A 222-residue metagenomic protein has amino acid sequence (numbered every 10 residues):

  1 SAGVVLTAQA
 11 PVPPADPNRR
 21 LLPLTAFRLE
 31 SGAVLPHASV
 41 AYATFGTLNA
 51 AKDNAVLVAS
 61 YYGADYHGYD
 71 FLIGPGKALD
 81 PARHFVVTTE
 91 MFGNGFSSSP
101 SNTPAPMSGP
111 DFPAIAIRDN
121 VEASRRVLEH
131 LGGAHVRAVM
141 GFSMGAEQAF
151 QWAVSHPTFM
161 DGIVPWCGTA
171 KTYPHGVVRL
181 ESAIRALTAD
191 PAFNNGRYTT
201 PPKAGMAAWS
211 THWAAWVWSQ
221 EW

Functional and structural regions predicted by a protein language model:
S1-V5: Bacterial N-terminal signal peptides
L6-V58, Y66: Catalytic-loop region of hydrolases
P36, P81, L131-A134, T158: Structured loop/turn residues at beta-strand edges in well-structured enzyme cores
A43-P106: N-terminal cap/lid subdomain of alpha/beta-hydrolase-fold enzymes
A105-P113, F193-T200: Short glycine/proline- and acidic residue-enriched helix-loop micro-motifs that form flexible lids or anion-recognition
D111, R118-R137: Conserved acidic catalytic loop of the alpha/beta-hydrolase fold
H135-H175: Conserved hydrolase catalytic core segment
F159-M160, P165-W222: Alpha/beta-hydrolase-fold enzymes
